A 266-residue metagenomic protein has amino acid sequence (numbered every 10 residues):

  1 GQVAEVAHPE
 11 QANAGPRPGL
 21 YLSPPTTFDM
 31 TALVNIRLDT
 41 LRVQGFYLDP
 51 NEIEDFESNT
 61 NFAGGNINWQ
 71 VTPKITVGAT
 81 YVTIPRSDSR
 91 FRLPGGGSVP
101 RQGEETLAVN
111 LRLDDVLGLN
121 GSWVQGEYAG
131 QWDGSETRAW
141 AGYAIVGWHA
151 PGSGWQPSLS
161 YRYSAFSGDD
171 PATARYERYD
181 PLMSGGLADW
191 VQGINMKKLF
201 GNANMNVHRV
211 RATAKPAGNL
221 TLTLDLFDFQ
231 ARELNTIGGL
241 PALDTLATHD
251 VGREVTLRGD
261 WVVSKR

Functional and structural regions predicted by a protein language model:
G1-A4, H8, R42-F46: Substrate-binding cleft and catalytic face of glycoside hydrolase catalytic domains, especially the flexible beta-alpha
P9-A12, A188-W190: A short alpha-helix capping/helix-coil boundary motif
P9-Q11, S89-L93, N235-L240: Short acidic, glycine/proline-rich loop/turn micro-motifs
N13-R175, V210, K215, D228 (+1 more regions): Signature for the C-terminal beta-barrel architecture of outer-membrane proteins
S158-E254: C-terminal structural cap/anchor segments
G259-R266: Short, intrinsically disordered, charge-balanced linker/junction segments flanking boundaries in proteins
